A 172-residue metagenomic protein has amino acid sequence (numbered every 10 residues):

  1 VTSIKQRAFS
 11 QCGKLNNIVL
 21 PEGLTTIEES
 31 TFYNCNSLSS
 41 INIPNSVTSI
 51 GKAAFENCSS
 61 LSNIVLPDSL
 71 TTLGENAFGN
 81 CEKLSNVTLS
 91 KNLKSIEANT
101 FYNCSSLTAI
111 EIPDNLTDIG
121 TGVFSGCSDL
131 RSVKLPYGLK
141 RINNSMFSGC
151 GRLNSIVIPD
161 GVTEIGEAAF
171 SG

Functional and structural regions predicted by a protein language model:
V1-S3, G13-T26, N36-S49, S59-T72 (+4 more regions): Structural signature of tandem-repeat unit edges
K5-S10, E28-Y33, G51-E56, G74-G79 (+4 more regions): Consensus positions within tandem repeat domains that build extended binding/scaffold surfaces
